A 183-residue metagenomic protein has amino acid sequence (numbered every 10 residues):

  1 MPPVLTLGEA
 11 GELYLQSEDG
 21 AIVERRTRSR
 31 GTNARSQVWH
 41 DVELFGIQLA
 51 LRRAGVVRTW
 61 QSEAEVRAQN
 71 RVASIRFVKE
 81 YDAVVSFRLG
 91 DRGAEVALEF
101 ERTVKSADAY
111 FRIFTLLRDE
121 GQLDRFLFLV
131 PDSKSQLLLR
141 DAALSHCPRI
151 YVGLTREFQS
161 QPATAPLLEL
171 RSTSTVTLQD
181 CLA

Functional and structural regions predicted by a protein language model:
M1-G20: Accessory beta->alpha helical hairpin/"wing" motif in late/C-terminal subdomains of nucleic-acid enzymes
M1-P3, E24-N33, L51-R53, W60: Nucleic-acid enzyme cleavage-core boundary/entry regions
T27-F45: A short, highly charged nucleic-acid-interacting micro-segment common to nuclease and nuclease-linked defense proteins
A34-W39, R52-V96, R102-S106: Active-site metal-binding core of divalent-cation-utilizing nuclease and nuclease-like domains
L44, E80, Q136-L139: Switch/connector loops and helix/strand junctions flanking conserved nucleotide-binding motifs in nucleotide-processing
V104-R112, D119-A183: Non-catalytic C-terminal interaction segments of nucleic acid-processing enzymes
